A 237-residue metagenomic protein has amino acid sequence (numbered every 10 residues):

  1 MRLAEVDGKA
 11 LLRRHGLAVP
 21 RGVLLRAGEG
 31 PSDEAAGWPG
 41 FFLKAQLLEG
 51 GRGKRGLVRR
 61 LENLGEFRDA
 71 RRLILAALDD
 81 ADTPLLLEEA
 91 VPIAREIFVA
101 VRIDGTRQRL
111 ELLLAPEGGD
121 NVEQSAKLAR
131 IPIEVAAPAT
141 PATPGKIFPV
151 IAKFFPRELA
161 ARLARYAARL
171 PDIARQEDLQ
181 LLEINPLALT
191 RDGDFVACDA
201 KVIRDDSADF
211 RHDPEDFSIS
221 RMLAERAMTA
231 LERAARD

Functional and structural regions predicted by a protein language model:
M1-I184, A188-D237: ATP-dependent carboxylate/acyl-activation modules
